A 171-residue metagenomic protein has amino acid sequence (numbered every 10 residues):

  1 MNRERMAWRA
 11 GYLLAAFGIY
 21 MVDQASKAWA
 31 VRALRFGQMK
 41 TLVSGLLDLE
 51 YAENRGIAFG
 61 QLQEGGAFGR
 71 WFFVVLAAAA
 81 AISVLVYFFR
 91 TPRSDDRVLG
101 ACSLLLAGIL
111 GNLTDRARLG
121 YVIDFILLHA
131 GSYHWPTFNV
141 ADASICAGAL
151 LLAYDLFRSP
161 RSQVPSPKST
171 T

Functional and structural regions predicted by a protein language model:
M1-T171: Alpha-helical transmembrane bundles and membrane-interface segments of multipass inner-membrane proteins
